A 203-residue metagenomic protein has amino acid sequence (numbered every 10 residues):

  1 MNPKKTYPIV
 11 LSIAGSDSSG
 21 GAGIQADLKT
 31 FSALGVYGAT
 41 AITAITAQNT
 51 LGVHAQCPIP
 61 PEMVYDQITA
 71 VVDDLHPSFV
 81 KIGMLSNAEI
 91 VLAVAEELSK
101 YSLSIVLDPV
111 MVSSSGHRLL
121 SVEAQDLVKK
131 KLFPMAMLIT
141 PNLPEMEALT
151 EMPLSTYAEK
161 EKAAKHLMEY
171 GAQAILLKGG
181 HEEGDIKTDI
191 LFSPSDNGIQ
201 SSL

Functional and structural regions predicted by a protein language model:
N2-S12, T30-S114: Conserved N-terminal subdomain of the carbohydrate kinase-like
I13-S19, G198-L203: Short pre-catalytic strand/loop immediately N-terminal to key active-site residues, enriched for Gly-Thr
S18-A22, L85-A95, L119-V122, D126: Glycine-rich anion/phosphate-binding loops
L28-K29, V91-K100, D126-P134, K165: Short amphipathic alpha-helices and their capping/turn segments at secondary-structure boundaries
G52-I59, H117-V122, E151-S155: Short glycine-enriched, charge-decorated loop/helix-capping segments at active-site entrances that position
V110, G116-R118, P144-A148: Glycine/proline-rich, positively charged, aromatic-decorated active-site loop/lid region on the catalytic face
V122-N197: Conserved phosphate/ATP/ADP-binding segment of small-molecule kinases
